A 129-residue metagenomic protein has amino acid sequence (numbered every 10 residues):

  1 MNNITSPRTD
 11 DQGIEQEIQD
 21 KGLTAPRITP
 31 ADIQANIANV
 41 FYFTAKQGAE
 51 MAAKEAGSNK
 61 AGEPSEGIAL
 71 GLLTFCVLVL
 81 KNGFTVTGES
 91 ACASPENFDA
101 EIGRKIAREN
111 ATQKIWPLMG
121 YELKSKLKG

Functional and structural regions predicted by a protein language model:
M1-G129: Domain-level marker for long, solvent-exposed, non-transmembrane regions
